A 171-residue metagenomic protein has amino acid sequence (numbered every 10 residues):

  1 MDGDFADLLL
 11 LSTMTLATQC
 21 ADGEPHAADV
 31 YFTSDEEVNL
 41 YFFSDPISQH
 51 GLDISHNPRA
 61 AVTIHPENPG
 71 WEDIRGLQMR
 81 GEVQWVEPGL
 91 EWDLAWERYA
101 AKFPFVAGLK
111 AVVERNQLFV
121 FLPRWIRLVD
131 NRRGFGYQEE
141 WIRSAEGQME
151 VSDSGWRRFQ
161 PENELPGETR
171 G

Functional and structural regions predicted by a protein language model:
M1-T15: Short, basic/aromatic recognition patches
L8-L9, D53-I54, Y99: A generic structural signal for nonpolar/aromatic side chains embedded in well-ordered alpha-helices
L11-P46, I54, A60-P66, I74-G76: Short beta-strand segments
S44, G51-L52, E87, D130: Activation segment
D45-S48, A61-P66, W96-G108: Short acidic (Asp/Glu) patches
S48-H50, P69, G134-G136: Short, surface-exposed beta-strand-loop junctions and turns on beta-sheet-rich folds
P66-E67, P123: Short secondary-structure boundary segments
R75-G171: Charged, gly/pro-rich active-site loop segments
